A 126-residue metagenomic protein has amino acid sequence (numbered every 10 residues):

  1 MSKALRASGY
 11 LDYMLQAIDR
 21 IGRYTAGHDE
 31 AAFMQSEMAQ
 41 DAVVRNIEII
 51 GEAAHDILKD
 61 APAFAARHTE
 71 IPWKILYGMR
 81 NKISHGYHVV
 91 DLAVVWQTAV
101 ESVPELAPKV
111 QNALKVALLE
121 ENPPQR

Functional and structural regions predicted by a protein language model:
M1-R126: Solvent-exposed interaction patches of small proteins and small membrane subunits
